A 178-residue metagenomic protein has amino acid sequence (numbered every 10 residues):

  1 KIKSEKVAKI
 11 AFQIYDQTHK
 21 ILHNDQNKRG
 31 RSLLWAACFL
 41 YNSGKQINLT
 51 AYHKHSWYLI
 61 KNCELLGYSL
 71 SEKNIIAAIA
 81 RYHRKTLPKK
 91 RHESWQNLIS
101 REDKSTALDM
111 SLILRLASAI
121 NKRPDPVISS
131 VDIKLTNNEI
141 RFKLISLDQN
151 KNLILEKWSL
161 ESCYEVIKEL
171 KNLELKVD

Functional and structural regions predicted by a protein language model:
K1, L22-H23, K168, N172: Glycine-centered secondary-structure boundary/capping sites
K3, K9-I133: Divalent metal-dependent catalytic cores for phosphoryl transfer on phosphate-bearing substrates
R123-L175: Low-complexity, glycine/alanine/valine/leucine- and proline-rich hydrophobic stretches
